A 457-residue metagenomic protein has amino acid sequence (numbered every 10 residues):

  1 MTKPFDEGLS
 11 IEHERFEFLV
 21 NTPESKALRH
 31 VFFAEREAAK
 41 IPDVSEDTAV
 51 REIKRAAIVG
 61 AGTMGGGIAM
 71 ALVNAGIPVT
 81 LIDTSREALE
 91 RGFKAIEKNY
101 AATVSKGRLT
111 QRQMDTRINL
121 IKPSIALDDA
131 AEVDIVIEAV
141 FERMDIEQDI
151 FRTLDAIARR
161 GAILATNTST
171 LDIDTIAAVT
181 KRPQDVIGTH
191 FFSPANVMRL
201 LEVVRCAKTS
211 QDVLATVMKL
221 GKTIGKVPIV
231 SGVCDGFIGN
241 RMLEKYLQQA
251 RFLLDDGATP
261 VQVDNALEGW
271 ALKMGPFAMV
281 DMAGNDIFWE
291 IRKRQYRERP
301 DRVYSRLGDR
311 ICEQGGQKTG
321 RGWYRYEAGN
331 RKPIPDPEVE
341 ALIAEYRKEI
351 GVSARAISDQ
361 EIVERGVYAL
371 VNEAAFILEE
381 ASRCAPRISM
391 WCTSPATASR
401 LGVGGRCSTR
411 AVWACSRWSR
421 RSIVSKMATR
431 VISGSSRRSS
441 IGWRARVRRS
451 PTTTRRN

Functional and structural regions predicted by a protein language model:
M1-N457: N-terminal glycine-rich phosphate-binding loop for ADP-containing cofactors
